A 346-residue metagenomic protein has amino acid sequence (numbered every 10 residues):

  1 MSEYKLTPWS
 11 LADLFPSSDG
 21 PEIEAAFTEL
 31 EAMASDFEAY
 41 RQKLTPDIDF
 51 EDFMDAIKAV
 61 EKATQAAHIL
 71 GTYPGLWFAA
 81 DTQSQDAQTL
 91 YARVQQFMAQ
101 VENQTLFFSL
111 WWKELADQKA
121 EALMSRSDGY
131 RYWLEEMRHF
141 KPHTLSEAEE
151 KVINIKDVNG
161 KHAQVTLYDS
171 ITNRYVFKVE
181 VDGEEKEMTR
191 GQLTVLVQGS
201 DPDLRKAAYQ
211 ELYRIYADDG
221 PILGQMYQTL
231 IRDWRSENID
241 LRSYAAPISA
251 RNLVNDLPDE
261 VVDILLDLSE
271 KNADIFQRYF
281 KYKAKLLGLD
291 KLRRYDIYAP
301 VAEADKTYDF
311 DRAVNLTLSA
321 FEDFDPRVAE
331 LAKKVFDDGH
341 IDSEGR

Functional and structural regions predicted by a protein language model:
M1-A320, F324: A well-structured
R294-I297, V328-R346: Long, charged, glycine-rich C-terminal linkers/tails
